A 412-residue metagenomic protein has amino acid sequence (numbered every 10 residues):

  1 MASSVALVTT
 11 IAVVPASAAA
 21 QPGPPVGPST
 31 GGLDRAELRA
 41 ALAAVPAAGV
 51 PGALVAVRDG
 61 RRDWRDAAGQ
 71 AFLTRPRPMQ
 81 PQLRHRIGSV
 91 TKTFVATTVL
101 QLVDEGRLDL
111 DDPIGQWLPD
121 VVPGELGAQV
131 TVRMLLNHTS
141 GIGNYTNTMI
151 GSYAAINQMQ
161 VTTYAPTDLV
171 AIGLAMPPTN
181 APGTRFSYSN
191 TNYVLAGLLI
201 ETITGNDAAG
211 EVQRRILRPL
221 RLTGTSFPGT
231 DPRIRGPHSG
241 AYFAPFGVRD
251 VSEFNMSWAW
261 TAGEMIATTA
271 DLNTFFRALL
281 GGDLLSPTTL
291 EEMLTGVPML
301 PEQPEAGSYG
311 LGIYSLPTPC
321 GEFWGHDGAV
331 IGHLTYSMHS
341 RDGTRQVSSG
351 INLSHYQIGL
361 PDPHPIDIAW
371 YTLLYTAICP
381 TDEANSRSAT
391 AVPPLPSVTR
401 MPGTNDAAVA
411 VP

Functional and structural regions predicted by a protein language model:
M1-P22: Secretory targeting and sorting signals
A19-D66, E253-P412: Catalytic loop of the DD-peptidase/beta-lactamase superfamily, centered on the K-T-G motif and neighboring
D34, L38, I87, T91 (+4 more regions): Hydrophobic (often cysteine-bearing) scaffold residues that line and stabilize catalytic clefts of nucleotide/cofactor
L42, R61, K92-V95, V99 (+7 more regions): Residue-level preference for non-acidic, small/hydrophobic
A48-P51, T74-M134, N180-S189, W260 (+1 more regions): Short active-site loop at a secondary-structure junction that contains or immediately precedes the catalytic residue(s)
D63, E125-F323, D327-A329: Short, surface-exposed loop or secondary-structure junction motifs that flank catalytic or metal-binding residues
W64-D66, T74-R77, N144-T146, Q357-I358: Short, solvent-exposed loop/turn elements at domain surfaces
